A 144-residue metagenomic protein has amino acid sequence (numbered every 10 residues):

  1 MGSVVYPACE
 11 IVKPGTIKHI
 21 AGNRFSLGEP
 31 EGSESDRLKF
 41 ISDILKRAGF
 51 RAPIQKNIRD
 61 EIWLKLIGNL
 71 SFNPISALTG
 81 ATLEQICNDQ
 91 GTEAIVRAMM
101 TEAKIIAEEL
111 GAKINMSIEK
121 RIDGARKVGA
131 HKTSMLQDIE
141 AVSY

Functional and structural regions predicted by a protein language model:
M1, P53-Q55, V142: General small-molecule cofactor/ligand-binding pocket signal
M1-T16: Rossmann-like NAD(P)(H) cofactor-binding subdomain of soluble oxidoreductases
V4, L78, G129-K132: Short amphipathic alpha-helical interaction/hinge segments
P7, A48, A125-V128: Alpha-helix boundary/capping residues
A8-C9, N73-I75: Mobile beta-alpha loop/short-helix "lid" or hinge segments that flank ligand
P14-S71, A77-N115, K120: Internal alpha-helical scaffold of NAD(P)-dependent oxidoreductase catalytic cores
E108-Y144: C-terminal active-site/capping subdomain that shapes the small-molecule cofactor and substrate pocket of enzyme
